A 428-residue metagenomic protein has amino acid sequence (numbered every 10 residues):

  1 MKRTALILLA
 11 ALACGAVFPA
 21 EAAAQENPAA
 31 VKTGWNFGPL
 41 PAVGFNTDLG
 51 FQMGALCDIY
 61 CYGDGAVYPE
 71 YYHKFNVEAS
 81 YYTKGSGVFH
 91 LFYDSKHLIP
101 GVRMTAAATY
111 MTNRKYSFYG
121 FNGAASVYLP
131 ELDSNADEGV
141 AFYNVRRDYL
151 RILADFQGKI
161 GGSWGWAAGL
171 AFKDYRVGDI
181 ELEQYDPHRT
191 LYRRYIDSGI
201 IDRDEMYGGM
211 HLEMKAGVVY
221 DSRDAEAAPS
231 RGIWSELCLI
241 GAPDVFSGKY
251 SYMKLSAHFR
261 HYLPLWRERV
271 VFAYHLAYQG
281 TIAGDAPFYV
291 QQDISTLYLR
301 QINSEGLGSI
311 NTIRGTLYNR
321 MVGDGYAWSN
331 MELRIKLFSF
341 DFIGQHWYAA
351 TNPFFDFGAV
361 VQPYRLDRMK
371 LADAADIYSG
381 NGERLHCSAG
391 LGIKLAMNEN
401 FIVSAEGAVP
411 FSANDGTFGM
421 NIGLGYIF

Functional and structural regions predicted by a protein language model:
Q25-N36, G63-Y72, L98-R103, G161-S163 (+9 more regions): Short loop/turn motifs that connect adjacent beta-strands in outer-membrane beta-barrel proteins
A29-F37, G44-M210, L307, N311 (+1 more regions): Gram-negative/organellar outer-membrane beta-barrel architecture
F37-P39, M53-A55, G87-L91, D148-A154 (+7 more regions): Hydrophobic, lipid-facing positions within transmembrane beta-strands of outer-membrane proteins
V43-F45, A55-I59, F75-Y81, M104-R114 (+11 more regions): Transmembrane beta-barrel strands of outer-membrane/channel proteins
N76-E78, D137-F142, G199-D204, G241-S247 (+3 more regions): Extracellular loop and loop/strand-boundary signature of outer-membrane beta-barrel proteins
E181-E205, M210-L212, R269, K336 (+1 more regions): Outer-membrane beta-barrel transmembrane domain signature
G217, A227-I343: C-terminal outer-membrane beta-barrel translocator/porin domains of Gram-negative envelope proteins and their
L276, A396-F428: Predominantly the C-terminal beta-signal and adjacent terminal strand-loop region of outer-membrane beta-barrel
